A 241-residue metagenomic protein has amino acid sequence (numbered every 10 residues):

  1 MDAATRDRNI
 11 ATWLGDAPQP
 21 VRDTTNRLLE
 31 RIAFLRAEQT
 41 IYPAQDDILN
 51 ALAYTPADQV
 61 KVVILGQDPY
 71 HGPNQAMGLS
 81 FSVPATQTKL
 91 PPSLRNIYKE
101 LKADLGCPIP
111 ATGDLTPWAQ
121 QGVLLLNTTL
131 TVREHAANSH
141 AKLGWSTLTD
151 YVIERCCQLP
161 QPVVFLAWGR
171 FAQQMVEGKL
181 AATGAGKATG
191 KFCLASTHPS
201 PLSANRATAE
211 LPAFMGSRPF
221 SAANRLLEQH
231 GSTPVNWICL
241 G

Functional and structural regions predicted by a protein language model:
M1-R27, I32-A37, E100-L105, L130-C157 (+1 more regions): C-terminal capping/extension of enzyme domains
Q45, Q67, T128, A167-F171: Short, well-ordered beta-to-alpha junction loops that form the rim of enzyme active sites and present histidine/acidic
L49-D58, C156-Q158, E177: A short acidic-Thr-Gly-centered motif at the start of a beta-strand
T55-P110: Adenosine ribonucleotide-centric catalytic and binding domains
Q59-V60, P160-P162, G190: A general structural motif
I64, L148, C156-A172: Glycine-rich anion-binding loop/nest that anchors nucleotide
D114-A119, C157: Short, conserved, surface-exposed binding loops centered on an aromatic residue
